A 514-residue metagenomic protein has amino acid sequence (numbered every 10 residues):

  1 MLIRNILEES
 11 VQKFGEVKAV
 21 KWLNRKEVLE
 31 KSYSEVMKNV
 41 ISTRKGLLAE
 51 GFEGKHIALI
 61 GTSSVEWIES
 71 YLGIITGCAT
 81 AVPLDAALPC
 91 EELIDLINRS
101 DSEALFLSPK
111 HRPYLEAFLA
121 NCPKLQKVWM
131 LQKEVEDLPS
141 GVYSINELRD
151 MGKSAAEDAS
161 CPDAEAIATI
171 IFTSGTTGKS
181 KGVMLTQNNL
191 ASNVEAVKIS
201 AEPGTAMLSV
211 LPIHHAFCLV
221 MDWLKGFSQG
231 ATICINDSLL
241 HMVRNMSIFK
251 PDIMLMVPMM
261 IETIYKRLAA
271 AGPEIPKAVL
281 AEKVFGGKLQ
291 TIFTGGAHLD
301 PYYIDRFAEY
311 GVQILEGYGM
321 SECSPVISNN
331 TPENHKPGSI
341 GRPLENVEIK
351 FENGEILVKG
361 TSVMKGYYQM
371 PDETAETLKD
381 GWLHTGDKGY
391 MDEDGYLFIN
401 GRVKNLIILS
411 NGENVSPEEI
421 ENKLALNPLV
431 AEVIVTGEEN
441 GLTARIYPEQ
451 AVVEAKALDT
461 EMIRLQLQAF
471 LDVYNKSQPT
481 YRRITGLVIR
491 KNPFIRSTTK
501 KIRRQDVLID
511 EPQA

Functional and structural regions predicted by a protein language model:
I6, T76-E147, N440, Q450: Structural core segment of the AMP-binding/adenylate-forming
G15-K18, M130, D150-F172, K179 (+1 more regions): Conserved pre-ATP/AMP-binding loop-to-beta segment of ANL
V20-S64, I68-L72, P89-I94, S144-R149 (+1 more regions): Conserved AMP-binding/adenylate-forming core of the ANL superfamily
E30-S34, A168-V194: Conserved AMP-binding A3 loop
L88, L105, G360, G366 (+1 more regions): AMP-binding/adenylate-forming catalytic core of the ANL superfamily
A191-A206, I213-V279, K283-K288: Conserved AMP-binding/adenylation subdomain of ANL enzymes
D252-M256, I264-H335, A431: Gly/Ser/Thr-rich phosphate-binding loop
I407, E432-V435, N440, D472-A514: Conserved C-terminal "lid"/linker of ANL adenylate-forming enzymes
